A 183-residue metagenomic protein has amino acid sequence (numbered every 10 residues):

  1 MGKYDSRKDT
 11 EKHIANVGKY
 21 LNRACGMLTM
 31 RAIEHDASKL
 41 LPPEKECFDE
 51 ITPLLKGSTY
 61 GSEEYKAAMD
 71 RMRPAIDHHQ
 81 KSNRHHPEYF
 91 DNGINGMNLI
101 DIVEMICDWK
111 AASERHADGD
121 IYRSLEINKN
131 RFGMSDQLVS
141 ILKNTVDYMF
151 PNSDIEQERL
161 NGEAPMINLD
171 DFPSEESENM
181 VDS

Functional and structural regions predicted by a protein language model:
M1-S183: Metal-dependent phosphohydrolase cores
